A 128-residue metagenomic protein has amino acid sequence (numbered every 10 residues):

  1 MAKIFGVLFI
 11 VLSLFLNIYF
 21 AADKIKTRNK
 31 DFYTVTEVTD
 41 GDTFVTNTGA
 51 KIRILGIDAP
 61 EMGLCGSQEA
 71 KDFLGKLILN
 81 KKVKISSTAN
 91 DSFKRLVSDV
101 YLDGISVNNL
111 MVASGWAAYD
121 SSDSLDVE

Functional and structural regions predicted by a protein language model:
A2-E128: Small beta-barrel nucleic-acid-binding modules, primarily SNase/OB-fold domains and secondarily Tudor-like barrels
